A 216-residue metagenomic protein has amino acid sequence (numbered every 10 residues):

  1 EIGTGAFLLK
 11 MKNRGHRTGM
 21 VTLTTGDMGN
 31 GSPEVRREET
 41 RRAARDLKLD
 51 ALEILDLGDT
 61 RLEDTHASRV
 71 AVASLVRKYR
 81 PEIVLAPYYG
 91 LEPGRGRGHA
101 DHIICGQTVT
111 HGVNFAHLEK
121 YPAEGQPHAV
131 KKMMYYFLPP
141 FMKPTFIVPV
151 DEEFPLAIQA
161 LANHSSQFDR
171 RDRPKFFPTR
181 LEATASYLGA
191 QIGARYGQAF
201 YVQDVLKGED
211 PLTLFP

Functional and structural regions predicted by a protein language model:
E1-Y79, T213: Active-site rim/loop-helix segments in enzyme catalytic domains that contact anionic ligands
H66-P216: Metal-dependent de-N-acetylase/amidase catalytic core
